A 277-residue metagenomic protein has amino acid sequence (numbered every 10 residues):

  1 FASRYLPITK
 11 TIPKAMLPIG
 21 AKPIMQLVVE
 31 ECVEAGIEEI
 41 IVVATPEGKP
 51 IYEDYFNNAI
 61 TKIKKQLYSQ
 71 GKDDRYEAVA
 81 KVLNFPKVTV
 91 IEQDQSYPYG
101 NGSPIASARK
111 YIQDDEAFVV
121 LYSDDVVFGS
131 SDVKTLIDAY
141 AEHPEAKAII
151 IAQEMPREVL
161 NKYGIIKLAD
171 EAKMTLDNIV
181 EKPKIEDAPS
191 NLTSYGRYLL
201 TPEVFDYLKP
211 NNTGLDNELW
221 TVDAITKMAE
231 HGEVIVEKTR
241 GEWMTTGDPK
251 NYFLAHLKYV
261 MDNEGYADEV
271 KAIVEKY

Functional and structural regions predicted by a protein language model:
F1-I8: A phosphate-binding catalytic loop at a beta-strand-loop-alpha-helix junction that coordinates phosphoryl groups
R4, P18, K22-A117, V127-F128: Conserved N-terminal catalytic core of the sugar/cofactor nucleotidyltransferase
T11-K14: Short alpha-helical oligomerization interface
M16, V88-V90, A148-I150, V234-V236 (+1 more regions): Conserved beta-strand scaffold positions in the cores of enzyme catalytic domains, especially in NTP/NDP-utilizing
P104-R109, K162-L168, S194-Y195, K250-L254: Short, surface-exposed amphipathic charged segments that create phosphate/polyanion-binding patches used for binding
D114, M174-T175, P189-Y277: Conserved alpha/beta core of the MobA/IspD/sugar-nucleotide pyrophosphorylase nucleotidyltransferase superfamily
L121-S123: Active-site acidic Asp-centered loop
V126-Y207, N211, L215: Conserved core of the sugar-phosphate nucleotidyltransferase
